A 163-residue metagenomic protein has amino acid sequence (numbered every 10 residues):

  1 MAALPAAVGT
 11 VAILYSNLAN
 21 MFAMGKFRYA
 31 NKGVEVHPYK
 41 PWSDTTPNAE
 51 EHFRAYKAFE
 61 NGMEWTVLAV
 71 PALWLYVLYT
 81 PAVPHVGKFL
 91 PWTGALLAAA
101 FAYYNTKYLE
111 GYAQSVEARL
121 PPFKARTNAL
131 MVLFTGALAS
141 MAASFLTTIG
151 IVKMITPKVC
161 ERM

Functional and structural regions predicted by a protein language model:
M1-V8, L75-T93, A142-M163: Helix-coil boundary and interhelical linker segments in multi-pass alpha-helical membrane proteins
A2-A12, G94, R126-G136: Transmembrane alpha-helices of multi-pass eukaryotic membrane proteins
A12-K32, L97-A113: Transmembrane alpha-helical segments that form the membrane-embedded catalytic/substrate-channel core of multi-pass
F22-K57: Cytosolic, membrane-interface loops and tails of multi-pass inner-membrane proteins
A23-A30, T80, G111-A118, T147-C160: Juxtamembrane transmembrane-helix termini
E60-Y76: Core segments of transmembrane alpha-helices that mediate helix-helix packing or line hydrophobic substrate/ligand
A69, Y76-Q114: Mid-chain, well-packed structural core segment of small domains
T106-A139: Interfacial loop-to-transmembrane junctions
